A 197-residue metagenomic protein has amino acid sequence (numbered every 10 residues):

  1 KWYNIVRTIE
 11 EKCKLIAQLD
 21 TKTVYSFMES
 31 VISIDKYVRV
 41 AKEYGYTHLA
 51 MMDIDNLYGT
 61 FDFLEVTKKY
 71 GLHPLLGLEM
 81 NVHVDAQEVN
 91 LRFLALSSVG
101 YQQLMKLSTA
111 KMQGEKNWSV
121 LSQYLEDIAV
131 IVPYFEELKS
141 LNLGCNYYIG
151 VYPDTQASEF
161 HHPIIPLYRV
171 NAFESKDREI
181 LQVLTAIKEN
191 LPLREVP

Functional and structural regions predicted by a protein language model:
W2-P197: Phosphodiester-processing cores and adjacent nucleic acid-binding clamps
